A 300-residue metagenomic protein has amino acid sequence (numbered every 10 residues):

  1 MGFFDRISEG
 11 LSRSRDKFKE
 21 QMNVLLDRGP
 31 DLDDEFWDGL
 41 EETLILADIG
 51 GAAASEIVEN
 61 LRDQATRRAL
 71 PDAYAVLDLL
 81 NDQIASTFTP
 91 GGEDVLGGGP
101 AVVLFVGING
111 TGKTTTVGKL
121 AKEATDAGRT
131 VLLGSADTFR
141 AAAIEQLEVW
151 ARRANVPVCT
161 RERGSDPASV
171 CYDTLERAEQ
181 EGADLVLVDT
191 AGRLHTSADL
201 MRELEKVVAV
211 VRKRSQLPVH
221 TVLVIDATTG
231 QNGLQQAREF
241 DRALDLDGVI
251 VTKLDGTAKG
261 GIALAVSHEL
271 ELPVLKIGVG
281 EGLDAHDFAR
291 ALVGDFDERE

Functional and structural regions predicted by a protein language model:
M1-D5: Compositionally biased, charge-rich terminal segments
G10, G128, L244: Surface-exposed, interaction-prone regions with an acidic/low-complexity signature
R13-A136, A143-V188: Primarily NTPase-proximal linker/entry elements flanking Walker-type ATP/GTP-binding cores
D48, D137, D189, D226 (+1 more regions): Acidic active-site catalytic centers that drive phospho-/nucleotidyl reactions and related ester hydrolyses
V106-G107, D189, V224, G278: Short beta-strand segments
Q146, D166-E181, H195-E298: Conserved catalytic-core segment of NTP-binding enzymes
A191-R193: Short glycine-rich anion-binding loops that position phosphate/pyrophosphate groups of nucleotides and phosphorylated
